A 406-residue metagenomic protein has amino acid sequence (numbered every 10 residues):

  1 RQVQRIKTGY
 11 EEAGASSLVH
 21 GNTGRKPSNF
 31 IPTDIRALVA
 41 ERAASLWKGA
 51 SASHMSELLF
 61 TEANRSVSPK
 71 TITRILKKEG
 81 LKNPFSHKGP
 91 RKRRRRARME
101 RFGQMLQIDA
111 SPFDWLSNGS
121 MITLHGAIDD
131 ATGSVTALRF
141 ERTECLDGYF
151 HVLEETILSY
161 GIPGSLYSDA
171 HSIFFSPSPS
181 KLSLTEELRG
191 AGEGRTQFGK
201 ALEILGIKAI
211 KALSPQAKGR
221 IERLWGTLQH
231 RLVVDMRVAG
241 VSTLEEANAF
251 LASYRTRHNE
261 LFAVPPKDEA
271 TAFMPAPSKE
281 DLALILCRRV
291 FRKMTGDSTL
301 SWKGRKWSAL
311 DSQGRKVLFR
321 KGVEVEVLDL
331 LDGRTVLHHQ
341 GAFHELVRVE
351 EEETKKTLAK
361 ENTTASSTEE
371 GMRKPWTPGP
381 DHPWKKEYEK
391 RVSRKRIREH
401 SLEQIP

Functional and structural regions predicted by a protein language model:
R1-Q2, S68: Short coil turns linking two alpha-helices in DNA-binding domains
V3-I6, G14, V39, M55 (+11 more regions): Mobile genetic element proteins and their domesticated derivatives, centered on retroelements and DNA transposons
G14-D114, T185-E193, T271-L282: Basic, flexible linker segments flanking DNA-binding modules in nucleic acid-interacting mobile-element proteins
R65-S66, K77-V135, R142-G164, G199-I204 (+1 more regions): Mobile-element integrase/transposase regions, centering on the N-terminal DNA-binding/Zn-coordinating module
L153, I157-G190, L213-P215, T271: Acidic/histidine-rich, metal-coordinating catalytic segments
A191, Q197-K267, A272-I285, E326 (+1 more regions): Charged alpha-helix within mobile-element recombinases
A252-K395: C-terminal, beta-rich DNA-binding module of retroviral/retroelements integrases
R391, E399-H400, Q404-P406: Detector for conserved single-position "signature" residues within domains
